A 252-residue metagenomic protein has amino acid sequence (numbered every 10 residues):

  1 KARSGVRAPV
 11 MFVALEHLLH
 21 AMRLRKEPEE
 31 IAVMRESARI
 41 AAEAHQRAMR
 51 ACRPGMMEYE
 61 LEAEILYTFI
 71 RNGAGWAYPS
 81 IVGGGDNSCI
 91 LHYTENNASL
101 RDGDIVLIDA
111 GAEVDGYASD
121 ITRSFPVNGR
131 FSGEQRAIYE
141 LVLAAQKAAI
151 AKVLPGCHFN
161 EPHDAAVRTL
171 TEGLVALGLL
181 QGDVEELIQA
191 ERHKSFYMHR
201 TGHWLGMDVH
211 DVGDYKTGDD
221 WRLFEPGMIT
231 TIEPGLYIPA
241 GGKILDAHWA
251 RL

Functional and structural regions predicted by a protein language model:
K1-L252: Active-site neighborhoods and metal-handling regions in enzymes and metal-associated proteins
